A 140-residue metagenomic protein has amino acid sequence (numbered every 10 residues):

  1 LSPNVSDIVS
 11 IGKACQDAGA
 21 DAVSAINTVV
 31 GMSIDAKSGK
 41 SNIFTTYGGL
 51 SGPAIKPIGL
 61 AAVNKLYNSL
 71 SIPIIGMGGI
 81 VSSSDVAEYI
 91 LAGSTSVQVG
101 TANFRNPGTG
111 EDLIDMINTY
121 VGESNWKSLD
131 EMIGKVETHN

Functional and structural regions predicted by a protein language model:
L1-I75, V81-V99: Alpha/beta enzyme core
S6, S10, S84, G108-E111 (+1 more regions): Generic alpha-helical secondary structure signal
A14, K65, A102, D112 (+2 more regions): Alpha-helical scaffold segments in soluble metabolic enzymes
I34-G48, I90, A102-W126: C-terminal helical cap(s) of enzyme catalytic domains, especially alpha/beta-barrels
K56, D115-N140: Extended, intrinsically disordered, low-complexity segments
